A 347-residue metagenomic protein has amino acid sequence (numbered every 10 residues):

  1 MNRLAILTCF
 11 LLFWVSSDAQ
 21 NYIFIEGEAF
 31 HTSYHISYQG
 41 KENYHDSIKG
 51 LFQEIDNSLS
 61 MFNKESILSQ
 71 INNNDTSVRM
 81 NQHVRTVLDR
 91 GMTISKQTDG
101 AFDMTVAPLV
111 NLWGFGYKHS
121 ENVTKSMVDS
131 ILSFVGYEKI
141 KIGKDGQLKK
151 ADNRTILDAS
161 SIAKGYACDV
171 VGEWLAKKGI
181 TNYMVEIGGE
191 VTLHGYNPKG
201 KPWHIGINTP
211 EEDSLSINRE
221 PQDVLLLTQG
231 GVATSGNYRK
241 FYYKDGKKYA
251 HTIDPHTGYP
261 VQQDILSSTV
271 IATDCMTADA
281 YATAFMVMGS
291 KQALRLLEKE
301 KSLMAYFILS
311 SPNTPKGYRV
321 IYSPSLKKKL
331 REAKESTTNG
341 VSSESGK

Functional and structural regions predicted by a protein language model:
N2-T8: Sec-dependent signal peptide recognition, specifically the positively charged N-region followed immediately by
A5, D18-K347: Mature catalytic core of soluble alpha/beta enzymes
F10-D18: Hydrophobic h-region of N-terminal signal peptides that target proteins for export in Gram-negative bacteria
